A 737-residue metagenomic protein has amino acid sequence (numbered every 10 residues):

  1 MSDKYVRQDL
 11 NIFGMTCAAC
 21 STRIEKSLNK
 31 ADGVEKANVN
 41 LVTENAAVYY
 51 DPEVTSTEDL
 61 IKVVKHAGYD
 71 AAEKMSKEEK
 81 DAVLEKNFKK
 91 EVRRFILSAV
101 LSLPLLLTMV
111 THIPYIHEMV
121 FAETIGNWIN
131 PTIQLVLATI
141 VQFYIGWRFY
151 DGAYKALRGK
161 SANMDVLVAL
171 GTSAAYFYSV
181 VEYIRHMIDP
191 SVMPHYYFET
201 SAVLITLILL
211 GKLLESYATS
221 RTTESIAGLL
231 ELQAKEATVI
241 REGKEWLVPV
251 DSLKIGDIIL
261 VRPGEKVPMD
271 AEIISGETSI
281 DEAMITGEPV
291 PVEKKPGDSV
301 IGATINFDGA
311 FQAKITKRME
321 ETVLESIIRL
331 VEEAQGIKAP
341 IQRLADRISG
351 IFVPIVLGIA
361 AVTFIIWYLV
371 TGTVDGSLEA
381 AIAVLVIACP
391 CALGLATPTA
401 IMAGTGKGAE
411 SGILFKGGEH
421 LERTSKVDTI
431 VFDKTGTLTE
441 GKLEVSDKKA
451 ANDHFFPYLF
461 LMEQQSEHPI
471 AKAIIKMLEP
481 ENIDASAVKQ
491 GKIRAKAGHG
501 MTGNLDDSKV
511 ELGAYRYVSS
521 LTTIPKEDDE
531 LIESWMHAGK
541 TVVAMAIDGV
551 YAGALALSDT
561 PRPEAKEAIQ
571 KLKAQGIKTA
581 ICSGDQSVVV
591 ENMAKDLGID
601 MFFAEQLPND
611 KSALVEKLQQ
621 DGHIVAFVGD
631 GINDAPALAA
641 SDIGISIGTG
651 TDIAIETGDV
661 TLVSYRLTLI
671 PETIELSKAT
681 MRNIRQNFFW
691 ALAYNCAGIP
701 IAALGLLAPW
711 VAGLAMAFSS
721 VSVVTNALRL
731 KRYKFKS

Functional and structural regions predicted by a protein language model:
M1-I129, F143, G228, K244-E245 (+5 more regions): Flexible metal-binding regulatory segments at protein termini and peripheral loops
Y5, T22, I337, D507 (+2 more regions): Conserved ATP-binding TGD loop and adjacent catalytic N/P-domain core of P-type ATPases
D59-D81, T132-Q134, A138-E236, I240-K244 (+6 more regions): Actuator/coupling domain of P-type ATPases
R93, T304, D428-E467, I475 (+3 more regions): ATP-driven catalytic headpiece of P-type ATPases
I96-L105, T111, L344-T371, A380 (+3 more regions): Bilayer-spanning, highly hydrophobic alpha-helical transmembrane segments
P114-W128, R158, F177, K407 (+6 more regions): Membrane-embedded alpha-helical bundles of multi-pass transporters
G152-G159, Y217-L232, T399-G418, L728-S737: Juxtamembrane helix-loop transition segments at the membrane interface in multi-pass membrane proteins
I285, L344, E379, A392-M462 (+3 more regions): Conserved catalytic phosphorylation-site environment of P-type ATPases
